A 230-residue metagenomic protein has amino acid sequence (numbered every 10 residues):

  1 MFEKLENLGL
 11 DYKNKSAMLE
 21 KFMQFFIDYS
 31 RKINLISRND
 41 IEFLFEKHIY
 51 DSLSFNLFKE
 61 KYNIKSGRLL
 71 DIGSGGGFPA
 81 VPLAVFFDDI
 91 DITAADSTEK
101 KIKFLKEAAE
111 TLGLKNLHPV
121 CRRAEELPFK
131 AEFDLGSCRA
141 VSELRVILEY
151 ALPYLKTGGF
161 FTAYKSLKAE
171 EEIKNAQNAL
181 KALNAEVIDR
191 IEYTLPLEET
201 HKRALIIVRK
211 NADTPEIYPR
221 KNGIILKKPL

Functional and structural regions predicted by a protein language model:
F2-I64, K100-L117: Class I SAM-dependent transferase core
F26, L83, K165, V208: Residue-level signal for inorganic ion chemistry
E42, L53-S142, L148-E149: Conserved SAM/SAH cofactor-binding pocket of Class I
K101-K103, A169, I173: Short alpha-helix immediately C-terminal to the canonical SAM-binding loop
L155-K156: Helix-to-beta-strand junctions that scaffold the AdoMet/dcAdoMet cofactor pocket in Class I SAM-dependent enzymes
G159: Glycine-centered, small-residue-biased loops immediately flanking beta-strands in adenine/cofactor-binding cores
Y164-K168, E192: Short strand-turn motif at the edge of the Rossmann-like AdoMet-binding core
K174-L230: SAM/dcSAM-binding transferase cores
